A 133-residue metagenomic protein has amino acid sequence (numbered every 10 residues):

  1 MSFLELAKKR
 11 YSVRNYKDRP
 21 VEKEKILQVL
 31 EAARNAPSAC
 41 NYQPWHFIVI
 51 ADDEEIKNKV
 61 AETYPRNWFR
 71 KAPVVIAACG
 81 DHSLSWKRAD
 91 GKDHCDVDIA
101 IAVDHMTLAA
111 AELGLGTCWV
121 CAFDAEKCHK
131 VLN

Functional and structural regions predicted by a protein language model:
M1-V74, C79: N-terminal amphipathic, basic helical "cap/leader" segment at the start of enzyme domains
A33-R34, I76, D90-V131: Small-aliphatic-rich amphipathic alpha-helix that forms the alpha element of a beta-alpha
E55, K71, H82-L84, A102-L108: Domain-scale selection of a single, long terminal region that carries the protein's primary operational module
K57-N58, S83-H94: Glycine/charged-rich beta-loop-alpha catalytic/anionic-binding loops adjacent to active sites
E62-P65, G91-K92, N133: Short, glycine/charged-enriched secondary-structure capping and boundary segments
P65-R66, H82-S83, A111: Short, intrinsically disordered/low-complexity patches at protein termini and at juxtamembrane boundaries
